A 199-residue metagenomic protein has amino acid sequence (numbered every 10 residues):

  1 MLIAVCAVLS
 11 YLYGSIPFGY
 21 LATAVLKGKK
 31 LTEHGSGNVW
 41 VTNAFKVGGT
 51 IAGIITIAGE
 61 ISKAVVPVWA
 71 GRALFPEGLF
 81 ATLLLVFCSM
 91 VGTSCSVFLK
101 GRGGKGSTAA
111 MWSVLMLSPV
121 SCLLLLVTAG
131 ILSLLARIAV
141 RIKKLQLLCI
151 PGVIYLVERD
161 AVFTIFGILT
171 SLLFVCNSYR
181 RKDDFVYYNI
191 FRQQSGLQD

Functional and structural regions predicted by a protein language model:
M1-K27: N-terminal signal-anchor transmembrane alpha helix
M1-L9, V65-L84, L115-S121, Y155-F166: Helix-coil boundary and interhelical linker segments in multi-pass alpha-helical membrane proteins
L12-Y20, V86-F98, L172-D184: Transmembrane alpha-helical segments that form the membrane-embedded catalytic/substrate-channel core of multi-pass
L21-I51, G103, D183-D199: Cytosolic, membrane-interface loops and tails of multi-pass inner-membrane proteins
K30-N38, F98-M111, I138-C149: Short, non-helical or kinked segments that cap or interrupt transmembrane helices
F45-G48, G71-L74, G92, S107-R137 (+1 more regions): Interfacial segments of multi-pass membrane proteins
A52-I54, S62-V97, A129: Nucleotide and nucleotide-moiety/phosphate-recognizing core
I150-D199: C-terminal membrane-associated helical module and adjoining short loops/tails
